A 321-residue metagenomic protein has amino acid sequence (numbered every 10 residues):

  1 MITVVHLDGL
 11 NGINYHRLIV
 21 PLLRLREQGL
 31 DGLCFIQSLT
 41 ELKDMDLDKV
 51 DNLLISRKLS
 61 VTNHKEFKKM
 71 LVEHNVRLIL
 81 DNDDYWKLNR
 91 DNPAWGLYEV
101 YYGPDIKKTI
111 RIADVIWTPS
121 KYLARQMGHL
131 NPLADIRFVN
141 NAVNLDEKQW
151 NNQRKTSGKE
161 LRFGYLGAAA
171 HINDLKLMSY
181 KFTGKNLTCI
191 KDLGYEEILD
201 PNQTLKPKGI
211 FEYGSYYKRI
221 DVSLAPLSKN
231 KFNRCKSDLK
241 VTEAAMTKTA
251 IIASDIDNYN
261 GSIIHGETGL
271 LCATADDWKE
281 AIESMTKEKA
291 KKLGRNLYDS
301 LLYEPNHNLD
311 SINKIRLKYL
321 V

Functional and structural regions predicted by a protein language model:
M1-L59, N63: N-terminal pre-catalytic "stem/leader" segment of glycosyltransferase-like enzymes
H6-R24, Q28, N144-K218: Conserved catalytic-core segment of nucleotide-activated headgroup transferases in glycan assembly
L53-L54, R111-K121: A short beta-strand/loop micro-motif in the catalytic core of glycosyltransferases that engages the nucleotide-sugar
K69-E73, W86, L97-I116: Membrane-proximal helix-turn-helix segments that form the acceptor-binding/catalytic region of lipid-linked
Y122, A142: Carbohydrate-associated surface elements
A170-N173, P207-M246, I252-G261: Nucleotide-sugar-dependent
I263-D276, I282-K289: Conserved acidic donor-binding segment of nucleotide-sugar-dependent glycosyltransferases
A273, K287-L320: A charged, aromatic-enriched C-terminal amphipathic alpha-helix characteristic of glycosyltransferases across folds
